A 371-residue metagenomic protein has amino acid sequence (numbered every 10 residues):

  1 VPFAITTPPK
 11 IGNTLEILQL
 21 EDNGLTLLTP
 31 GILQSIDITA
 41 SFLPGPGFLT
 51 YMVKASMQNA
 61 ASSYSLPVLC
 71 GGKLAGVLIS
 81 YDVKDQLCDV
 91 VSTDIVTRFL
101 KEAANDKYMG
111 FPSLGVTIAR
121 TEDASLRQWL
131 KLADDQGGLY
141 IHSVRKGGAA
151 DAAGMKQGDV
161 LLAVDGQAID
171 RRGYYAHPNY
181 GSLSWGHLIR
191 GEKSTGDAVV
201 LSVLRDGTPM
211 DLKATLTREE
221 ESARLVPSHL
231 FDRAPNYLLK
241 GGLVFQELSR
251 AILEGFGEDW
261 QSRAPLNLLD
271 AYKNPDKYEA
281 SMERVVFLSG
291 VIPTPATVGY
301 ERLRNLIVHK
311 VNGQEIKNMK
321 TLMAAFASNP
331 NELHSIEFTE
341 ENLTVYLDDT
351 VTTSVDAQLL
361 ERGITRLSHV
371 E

Functional and structural regions predicted by a protein language model:
A4-K10, E16-Q19, S35-S41, V53-K73 (+1 more regions): C-terminal recognition in membrane/secretory proteostasis and scaffolding
D22-G24: Short glycine/acidic-enriched loop and turn motifs that connect beta-strands
T29-S35: Short beta-strand-centered aromatic/proline hotspots
F42-F48: Soluble extramembrane regions of membrane proteins in the secretory/endomembrane system
S80: Conserved phosphate-binding loops in N-terminal lobes of ATP-dependent enzymes of the actin/Hsp70/sugar-kinase
K84-L87: Regulatory loop-to-helix N-cap segments in sensory/regulatory domains that couple ligand/signal detection
V91-F99: Amphipathic alpha-helical "output/dimerization" segments
